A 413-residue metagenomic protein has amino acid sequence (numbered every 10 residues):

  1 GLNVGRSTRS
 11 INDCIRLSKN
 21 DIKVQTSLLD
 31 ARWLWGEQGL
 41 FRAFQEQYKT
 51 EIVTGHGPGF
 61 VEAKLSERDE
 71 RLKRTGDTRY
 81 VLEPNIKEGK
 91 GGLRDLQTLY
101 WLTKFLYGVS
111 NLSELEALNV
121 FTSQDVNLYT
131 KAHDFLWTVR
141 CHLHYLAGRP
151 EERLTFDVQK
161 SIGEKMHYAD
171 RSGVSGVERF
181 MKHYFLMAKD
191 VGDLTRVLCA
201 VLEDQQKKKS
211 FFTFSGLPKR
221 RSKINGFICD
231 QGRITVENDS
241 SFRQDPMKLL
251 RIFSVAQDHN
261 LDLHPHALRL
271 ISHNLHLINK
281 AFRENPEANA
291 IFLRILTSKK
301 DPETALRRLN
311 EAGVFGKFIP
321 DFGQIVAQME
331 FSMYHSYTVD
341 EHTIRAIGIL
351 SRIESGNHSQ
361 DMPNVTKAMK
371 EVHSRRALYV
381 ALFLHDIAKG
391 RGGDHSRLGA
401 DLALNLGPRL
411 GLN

Functional and structural regions predicted by a protein language model:
G1-V380, D394-N413: A nucleotide- and high-energy phosphate-metabolite-utilizing enzyme signature
F383: Walker B beta-strand of ABC/ABC-like P-loop ATPase nucleotide-binding domains, specifically the conserved hydrophobic
D386: Catalytic glutamate of the conserved HExxH
